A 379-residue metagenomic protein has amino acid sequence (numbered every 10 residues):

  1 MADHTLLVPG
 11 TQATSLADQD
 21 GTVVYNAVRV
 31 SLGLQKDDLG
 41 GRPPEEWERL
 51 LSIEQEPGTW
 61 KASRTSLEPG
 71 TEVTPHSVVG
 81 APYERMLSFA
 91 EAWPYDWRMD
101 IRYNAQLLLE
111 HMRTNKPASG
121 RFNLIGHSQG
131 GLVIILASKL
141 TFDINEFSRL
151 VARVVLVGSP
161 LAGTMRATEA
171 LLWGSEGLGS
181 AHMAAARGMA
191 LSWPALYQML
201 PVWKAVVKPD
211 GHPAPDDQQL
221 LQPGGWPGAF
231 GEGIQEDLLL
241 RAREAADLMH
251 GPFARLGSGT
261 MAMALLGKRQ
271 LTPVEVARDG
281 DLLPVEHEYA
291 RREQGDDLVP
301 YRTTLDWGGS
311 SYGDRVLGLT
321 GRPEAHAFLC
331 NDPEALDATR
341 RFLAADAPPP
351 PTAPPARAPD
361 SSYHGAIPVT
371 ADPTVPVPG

Functional and structural regions predicted by a protein language model:
M1-R187, L271, H287-Y289, E293-G379: N-terminal non-catalytic accessory region
L7, L67, S192, M199 (+3 more regions): Selective for proline/serine-rich intrinsically disordered segments in cytosolic/nuclear regulatory regions
V79, M189, G231-L238, D332: Intrinsic-disorder-associated interaction segments
E91, Y95, M99-R102, Y197 (+4 more regions): Alpha/beta-hydrolase fold catalytic core
R153-L156, P160-F230: Extended catalytic-interface subdomain
